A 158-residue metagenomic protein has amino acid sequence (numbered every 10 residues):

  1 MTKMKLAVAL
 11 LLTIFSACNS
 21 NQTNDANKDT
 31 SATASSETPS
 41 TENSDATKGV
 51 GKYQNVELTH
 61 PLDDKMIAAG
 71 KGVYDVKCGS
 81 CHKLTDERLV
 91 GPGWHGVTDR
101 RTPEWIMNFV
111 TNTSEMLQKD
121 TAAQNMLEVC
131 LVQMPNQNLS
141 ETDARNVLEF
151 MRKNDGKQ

Functional and structural regions predicted by a protein language model:
M1-S16: Sec-dependent bacterial lipoprotein signal peptides
C18-Q22: Bacterial signal peptide processing site
A32-V73: Electrostatic cytochrome c docking/interface patches
M66, Y74-K77, T85, Q133 (+1 more regions): Short pre-active-site segment immediately N-terminal to redox-active cysteine/selenocysteine motifs in thiol-based
I67, K71, H82-N112: Gly/Gly-Pro-rich "capping" loops immediately C-terminal to redox-active cysteine motifs in periplasmic/lumenal
H82, S114, M151-D155: Protein kinase-like catalytic domain
L89-V97, S114-D143: Axial heme c-ligation environment in periplasmic c-type cytochrome domains
E104-F109, V132-Q158: C-terminal capping alpha-helices of c-type cytochrome domains
